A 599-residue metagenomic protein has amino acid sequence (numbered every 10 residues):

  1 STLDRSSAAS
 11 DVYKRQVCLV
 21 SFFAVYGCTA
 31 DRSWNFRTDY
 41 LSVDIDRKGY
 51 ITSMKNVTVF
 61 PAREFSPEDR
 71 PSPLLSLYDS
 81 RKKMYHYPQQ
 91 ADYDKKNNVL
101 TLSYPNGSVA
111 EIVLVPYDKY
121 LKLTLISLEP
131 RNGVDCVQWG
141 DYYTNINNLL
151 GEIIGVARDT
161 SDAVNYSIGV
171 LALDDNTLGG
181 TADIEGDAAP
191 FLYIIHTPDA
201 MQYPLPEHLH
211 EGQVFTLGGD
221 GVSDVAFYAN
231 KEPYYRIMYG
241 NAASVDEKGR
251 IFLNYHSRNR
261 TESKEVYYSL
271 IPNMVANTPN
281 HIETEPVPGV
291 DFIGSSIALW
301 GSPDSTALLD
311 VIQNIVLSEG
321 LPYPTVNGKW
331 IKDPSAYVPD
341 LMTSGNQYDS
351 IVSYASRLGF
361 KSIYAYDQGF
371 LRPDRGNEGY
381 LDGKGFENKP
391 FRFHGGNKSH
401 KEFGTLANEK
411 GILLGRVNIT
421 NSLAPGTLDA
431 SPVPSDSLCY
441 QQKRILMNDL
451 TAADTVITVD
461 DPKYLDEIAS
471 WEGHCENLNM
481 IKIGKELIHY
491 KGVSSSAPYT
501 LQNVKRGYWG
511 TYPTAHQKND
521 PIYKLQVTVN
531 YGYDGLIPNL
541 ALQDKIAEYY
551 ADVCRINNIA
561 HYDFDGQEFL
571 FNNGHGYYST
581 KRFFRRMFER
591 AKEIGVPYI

Functional and structural regions predicted by a protein language model:
S1-Q16: Single conserved hydrophobic/aromatic residue that forms the stacking wall/gate of nucleotide- or nucleobase-binding
F22-S33: Bacterial Sec-dependent signal peptides at the C-terminal "C-region" and cleavage site
F36-R372, P390, L406, L413-L414 (+1 more regions): Carbohydrate-recognition beta-sandwich/jelly-roll modules in extracellular/periplasmic carbohydrate-active proteins
A110-Y120, G133-N148, L465-K485, T511-V529: Extended Gly/Ser/Thr-rich low-complexity repeat segments, especially those forming or decorating extracellular
Y323-Q441, Q526-A551, R555-K581: Aromatic-lined carbohydrate-binding/catalytic grooves of carbohydrate-active enzymes
G404, Y578-I599: Active-site-proximal helices and loops of the catalytic beta/alpha 8
T420-P513: Autoprocessing Asn-cyclization modules and mimics
